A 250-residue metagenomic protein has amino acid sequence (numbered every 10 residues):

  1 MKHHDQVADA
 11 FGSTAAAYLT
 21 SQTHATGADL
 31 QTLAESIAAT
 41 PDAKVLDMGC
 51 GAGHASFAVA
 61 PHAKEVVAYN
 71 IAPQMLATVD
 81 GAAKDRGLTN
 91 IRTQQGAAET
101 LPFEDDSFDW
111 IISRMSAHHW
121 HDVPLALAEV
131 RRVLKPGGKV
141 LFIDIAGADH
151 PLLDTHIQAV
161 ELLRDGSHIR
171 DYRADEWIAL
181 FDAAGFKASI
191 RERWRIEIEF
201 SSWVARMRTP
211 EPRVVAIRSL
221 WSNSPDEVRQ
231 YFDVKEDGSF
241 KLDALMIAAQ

Functional and structural regions predicted by a protein language model:
M1-T40, H54-A58, Q74-T78, A82 (+1 more regions): Conserved class I S-adenosyl-L-methionine
L46-M48, A52-T100: Class I SAM-dependent methyltransferase SAM/SAH-binding core
E99-W110: A short acidic, Gly/Pro-enriched loop at the edge of an enzyme's catalytic core that lines a small-molecule cofactor
D109-D122: A short SAM/SAH-binding and catalytic strip from SAM-dependent methyltransferases
P124-P136: A short glycine-rich, Lys/Arg-flanked "PGG" loop and its adjoining helix->strand segment in the class I
L141-L163: Conserved class I S-adenosyl-L-methionine
R170-A184: Short alpha-helix
K187-Q250: Conserved Class I S-adenosyl-L-methionine
